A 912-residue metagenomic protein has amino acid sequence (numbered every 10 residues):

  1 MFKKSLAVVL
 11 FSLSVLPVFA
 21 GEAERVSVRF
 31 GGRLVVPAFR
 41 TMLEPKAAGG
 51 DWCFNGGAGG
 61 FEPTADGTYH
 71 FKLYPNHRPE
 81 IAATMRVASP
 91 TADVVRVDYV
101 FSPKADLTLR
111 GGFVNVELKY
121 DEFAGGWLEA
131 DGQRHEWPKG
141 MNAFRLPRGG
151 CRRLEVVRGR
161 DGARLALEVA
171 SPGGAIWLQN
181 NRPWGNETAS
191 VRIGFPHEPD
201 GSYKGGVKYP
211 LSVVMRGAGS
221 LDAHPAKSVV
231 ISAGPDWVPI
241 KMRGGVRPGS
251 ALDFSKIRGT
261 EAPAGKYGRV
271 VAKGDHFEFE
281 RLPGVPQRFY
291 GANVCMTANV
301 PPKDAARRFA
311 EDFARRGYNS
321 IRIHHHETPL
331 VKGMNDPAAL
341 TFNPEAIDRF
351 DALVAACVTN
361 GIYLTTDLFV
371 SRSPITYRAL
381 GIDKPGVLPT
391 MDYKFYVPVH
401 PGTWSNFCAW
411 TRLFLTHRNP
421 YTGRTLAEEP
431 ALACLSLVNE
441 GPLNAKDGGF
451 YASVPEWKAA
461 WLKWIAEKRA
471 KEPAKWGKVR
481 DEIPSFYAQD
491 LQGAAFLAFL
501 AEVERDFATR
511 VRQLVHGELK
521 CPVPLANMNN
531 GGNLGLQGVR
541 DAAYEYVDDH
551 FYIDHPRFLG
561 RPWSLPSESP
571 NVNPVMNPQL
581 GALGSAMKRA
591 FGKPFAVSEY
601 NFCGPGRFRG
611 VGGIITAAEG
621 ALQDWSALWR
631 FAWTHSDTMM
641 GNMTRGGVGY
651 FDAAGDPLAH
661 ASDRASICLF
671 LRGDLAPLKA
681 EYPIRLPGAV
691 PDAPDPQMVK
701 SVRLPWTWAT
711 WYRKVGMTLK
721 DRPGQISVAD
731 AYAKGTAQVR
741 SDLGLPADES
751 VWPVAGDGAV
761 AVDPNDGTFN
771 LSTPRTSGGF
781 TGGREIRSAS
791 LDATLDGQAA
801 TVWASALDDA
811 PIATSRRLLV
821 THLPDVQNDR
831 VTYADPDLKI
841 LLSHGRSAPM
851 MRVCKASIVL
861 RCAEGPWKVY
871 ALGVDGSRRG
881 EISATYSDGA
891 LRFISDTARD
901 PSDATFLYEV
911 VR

Functional and structural regions predicted by a protein language model:
A7-P17: Bacterial N-terminal signal peptides
G21-R78, T84, L128-E129, R134-E136 (+1 more regions): Acidic-aromatic substrate-binding/catalytic surfaces of carbohydrate-active enzymes
K46-D51, G57, F61-A65, Y74-H77 (+4 more regions): Beta-strand-rich recognition/accessory modules
D98-H135, H224-A226: Acidic (Asp/Glu-rich), glycine- and aromatic
Y267-H276, E280-Y544: Active-site mouth of glycoside hydrolases
F507-P524, G532-D554, E568-I726, A731-G735 (+1 more regions): Catalytic-core region of carbohydrate-active enzymes that cleave or remodel glycosidic bonds
I667-C668, R672-A871, I894-S895, R899: Long, low-hydrophobicity ectodomains and other hydrophilic envelope-associated domains
V802-A804, G889-R912: C-terminal beta-strand-rich structural cap/linker in extracellular carbohydrate-active enzymes
